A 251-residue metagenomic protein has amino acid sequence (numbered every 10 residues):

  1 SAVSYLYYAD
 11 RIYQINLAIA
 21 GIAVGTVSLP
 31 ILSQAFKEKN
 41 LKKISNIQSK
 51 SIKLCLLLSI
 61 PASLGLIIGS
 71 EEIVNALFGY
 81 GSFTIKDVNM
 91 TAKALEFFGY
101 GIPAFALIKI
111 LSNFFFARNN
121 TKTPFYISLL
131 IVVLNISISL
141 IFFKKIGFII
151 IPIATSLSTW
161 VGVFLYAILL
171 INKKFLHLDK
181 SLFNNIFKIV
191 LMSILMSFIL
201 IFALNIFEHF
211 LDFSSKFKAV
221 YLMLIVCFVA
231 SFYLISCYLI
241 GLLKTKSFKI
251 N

Functional and structural regions predicted by a protein language model:
S1-N251: Membrane-embedded alpha-helical bundles of multi-pass transporters/translocases, especially carrier/permease families
